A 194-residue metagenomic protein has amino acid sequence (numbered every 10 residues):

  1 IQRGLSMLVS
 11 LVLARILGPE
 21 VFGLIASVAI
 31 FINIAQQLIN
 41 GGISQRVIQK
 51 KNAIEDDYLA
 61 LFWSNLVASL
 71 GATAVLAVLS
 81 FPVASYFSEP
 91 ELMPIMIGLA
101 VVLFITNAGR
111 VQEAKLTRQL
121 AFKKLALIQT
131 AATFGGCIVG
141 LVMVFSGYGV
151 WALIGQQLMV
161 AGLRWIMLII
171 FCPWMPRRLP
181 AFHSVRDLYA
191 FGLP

Functional and structural regions predicted by a protein language model:
I1-G41, A68-P82, I97, V102 (+3 more regions): Signature of the first transmembrane helix
I16, V78-P82, Y86-F87, V142-G147 (+1 more regions): Helix-loop junctions at the membrane-solvent interface of multi-pass transporters, primarily the C-terminal
L17-P19, I32-L66, V83-A84, G109-K124 (+1 more regions): Transmembrane-helix boundary and interhelical linker motifs in polytopic inner-membrane proteins
E20-G23, L59, P90-M93, K123 (+1 more regions): Residues that define the loop-to-transmembrane-helix transition and helix capping in multi-pass membrane transporters
L61, I95, V111, L125-I128 (+2 more regions): Hydrophobic alpha-helix/TM-entry signal in multi-pass membrane transporters
K123, I166-P194: Interhelical loop/hinge segments that connect adjacent transmembrane helices in multipass membrane
